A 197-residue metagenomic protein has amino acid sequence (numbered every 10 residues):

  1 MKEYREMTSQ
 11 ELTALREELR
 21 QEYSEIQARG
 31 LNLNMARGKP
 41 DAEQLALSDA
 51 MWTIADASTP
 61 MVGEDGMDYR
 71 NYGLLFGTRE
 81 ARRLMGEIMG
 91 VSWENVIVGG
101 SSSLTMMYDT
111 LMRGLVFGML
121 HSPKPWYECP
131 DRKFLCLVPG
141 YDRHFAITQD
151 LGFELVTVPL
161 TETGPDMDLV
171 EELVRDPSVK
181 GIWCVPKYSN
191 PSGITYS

Functional and structural regions predicted by a protein language model:
K2-A81, G86-E87: N-terminal "arm"/small-domain region of PLP-dependent enzymes with the aminotransferase-like
M67-S197: Conserved core of the PLP fold type I
